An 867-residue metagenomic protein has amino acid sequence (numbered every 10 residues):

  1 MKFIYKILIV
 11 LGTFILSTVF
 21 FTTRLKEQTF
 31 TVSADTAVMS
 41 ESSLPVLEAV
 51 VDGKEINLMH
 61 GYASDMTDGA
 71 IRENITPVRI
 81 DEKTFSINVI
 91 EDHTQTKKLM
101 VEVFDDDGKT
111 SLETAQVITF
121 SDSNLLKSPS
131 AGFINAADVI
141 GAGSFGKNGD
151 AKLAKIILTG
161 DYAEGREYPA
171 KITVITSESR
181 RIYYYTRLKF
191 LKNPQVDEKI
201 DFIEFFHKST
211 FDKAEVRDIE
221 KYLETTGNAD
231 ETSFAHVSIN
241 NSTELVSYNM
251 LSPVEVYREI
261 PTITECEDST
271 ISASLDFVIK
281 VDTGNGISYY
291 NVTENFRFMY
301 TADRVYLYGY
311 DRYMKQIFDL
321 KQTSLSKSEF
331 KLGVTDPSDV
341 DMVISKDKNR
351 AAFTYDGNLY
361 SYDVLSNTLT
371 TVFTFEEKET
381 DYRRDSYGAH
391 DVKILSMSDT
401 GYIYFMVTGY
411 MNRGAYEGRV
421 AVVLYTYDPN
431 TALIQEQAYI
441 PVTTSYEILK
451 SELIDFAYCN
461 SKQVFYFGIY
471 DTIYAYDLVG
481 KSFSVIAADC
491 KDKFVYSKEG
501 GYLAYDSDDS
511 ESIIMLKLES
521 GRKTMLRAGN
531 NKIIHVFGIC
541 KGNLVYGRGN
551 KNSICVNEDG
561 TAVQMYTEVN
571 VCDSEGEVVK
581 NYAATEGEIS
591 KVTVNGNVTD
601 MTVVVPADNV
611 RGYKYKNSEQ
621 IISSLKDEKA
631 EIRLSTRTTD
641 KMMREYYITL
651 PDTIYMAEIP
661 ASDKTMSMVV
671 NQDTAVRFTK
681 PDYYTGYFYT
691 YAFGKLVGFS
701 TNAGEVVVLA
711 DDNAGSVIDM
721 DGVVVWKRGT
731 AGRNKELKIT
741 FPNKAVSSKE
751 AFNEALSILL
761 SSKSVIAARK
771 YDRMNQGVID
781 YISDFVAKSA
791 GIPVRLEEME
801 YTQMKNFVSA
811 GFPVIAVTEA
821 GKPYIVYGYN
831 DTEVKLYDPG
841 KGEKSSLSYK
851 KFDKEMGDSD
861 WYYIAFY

Functional and structural regions predicted by a protein language model:
M1-G12: N-terminal Sec-pathway targeting helices
V19-A37: Sec-dependent signal peptide cleavage junction
R24-L25, G69-N88, T96-V103, S111-A115 (+4 more regions): Surface-exposed, charged secondary-structure patches
F30, A37-Q116, S121-L125, T173-I175 (+18 more regions): Core segments of small alpha/beta cavity-forming domains
Y168-A170, E265-I279, G401-V407, L544-G549 (+2 more regions): A short hydrophobic beta-strand element
G418-A432, M515-E519, T561-G576: Beta-propeller blade signature
M525-H535, V578-V594: Conserved blade-ending motifs and adjacent loop-strand segments that build the rim/top face of beta-propeller domains
K735-Y867: Conserved active-site-adjacent core of cysteine acyl-enzyme catalytic domains
